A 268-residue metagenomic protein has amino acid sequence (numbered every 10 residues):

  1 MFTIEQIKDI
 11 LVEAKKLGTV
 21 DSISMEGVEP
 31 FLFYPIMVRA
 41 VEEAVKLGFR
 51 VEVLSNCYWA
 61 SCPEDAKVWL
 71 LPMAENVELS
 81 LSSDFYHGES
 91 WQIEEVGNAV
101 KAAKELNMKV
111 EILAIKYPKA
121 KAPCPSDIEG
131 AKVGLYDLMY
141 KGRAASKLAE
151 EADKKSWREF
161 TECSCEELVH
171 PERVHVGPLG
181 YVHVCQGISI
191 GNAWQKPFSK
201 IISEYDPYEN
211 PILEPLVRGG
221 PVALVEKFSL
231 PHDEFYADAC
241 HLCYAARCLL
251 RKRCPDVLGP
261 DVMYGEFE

Functional and structural regions predicted by a protein language model:
M1-F2, T19-F33, L47-C62, M73-E95 (+1 more regions): Core AdoMet radical
T3-L11, C62-L70: Short, acidic/polar
I7, M37, V96: Aromatic/hydrophobic pocket-lining residues that form the small-molecule binding cavity in soluble enzyme cores
I10-V28, Y264-E268: Short Fe-S-cluster ligation motifs
V12-G18, V41-K46, K67-N76, N98-E105: Acidic (Asp/Glu)-rich catalytic clusters
Y34-M37, E64-A66: Metal-dependent catalytic neighborhoods of phosphoester/phosphodiester hydrolases
L71-Y208: Radical SAM enzyme [4Fe-4S]-AdoMet core and its adjacent flexible, acidic and glycine-rich loops/tails across
A193-E268: Flexible mid-to-C-terminal extensions adjoining Fe-S/redox cofactors in radical SAM and related proteins
